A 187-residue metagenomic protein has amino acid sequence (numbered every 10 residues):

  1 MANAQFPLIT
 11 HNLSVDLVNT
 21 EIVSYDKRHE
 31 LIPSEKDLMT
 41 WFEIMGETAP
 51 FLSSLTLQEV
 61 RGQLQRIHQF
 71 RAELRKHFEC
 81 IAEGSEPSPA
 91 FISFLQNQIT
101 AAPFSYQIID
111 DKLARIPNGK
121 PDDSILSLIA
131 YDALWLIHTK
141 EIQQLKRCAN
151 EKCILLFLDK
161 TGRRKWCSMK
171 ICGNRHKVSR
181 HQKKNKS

Functional and structural regions predicted by a protein language model:
M1-E141: Interaction interfaces in information-processing and related assembly proteins
L113-S187: Cys/His-clustered metal-coordination modules, chiefly Zn-binding fingers
